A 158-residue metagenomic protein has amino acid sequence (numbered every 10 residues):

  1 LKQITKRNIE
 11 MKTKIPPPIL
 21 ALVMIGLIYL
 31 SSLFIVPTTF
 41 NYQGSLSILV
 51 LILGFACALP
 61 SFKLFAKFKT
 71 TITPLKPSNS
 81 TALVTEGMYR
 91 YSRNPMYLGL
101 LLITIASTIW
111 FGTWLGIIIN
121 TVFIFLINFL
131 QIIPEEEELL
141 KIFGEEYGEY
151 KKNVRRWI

Functional and structural regions predicted by a protein language model:
K2-E86, L98-I158: Membrane-anchoring alpha-helices and their flanking helix-loop junctions
Y89: Solvent-exposed interhelical
N94: Extended, alpha-helix-rich binding/interface surfaces that flank or overlap catalytic cores and mediate recognition
